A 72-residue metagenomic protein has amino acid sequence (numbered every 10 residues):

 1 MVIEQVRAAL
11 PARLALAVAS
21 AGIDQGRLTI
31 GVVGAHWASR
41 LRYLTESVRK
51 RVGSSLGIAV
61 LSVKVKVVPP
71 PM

Functional and structural regions predicted by a protein language model:
Q5-T29: Short edge beta-strands and adjacent turn/loop segments
A17, V32-V33, S54-L56, V67: Alpha-helix boundary/capping detector
Q25-T45, K66: A short interface-forming secondary-structure element
A38-V60: Short, non-transmembrane amphipathic alpha-helical segments
I58, S62-M72: C-terminal low-complexity, charged extensions that often adopt amphipathic alpha-helices
